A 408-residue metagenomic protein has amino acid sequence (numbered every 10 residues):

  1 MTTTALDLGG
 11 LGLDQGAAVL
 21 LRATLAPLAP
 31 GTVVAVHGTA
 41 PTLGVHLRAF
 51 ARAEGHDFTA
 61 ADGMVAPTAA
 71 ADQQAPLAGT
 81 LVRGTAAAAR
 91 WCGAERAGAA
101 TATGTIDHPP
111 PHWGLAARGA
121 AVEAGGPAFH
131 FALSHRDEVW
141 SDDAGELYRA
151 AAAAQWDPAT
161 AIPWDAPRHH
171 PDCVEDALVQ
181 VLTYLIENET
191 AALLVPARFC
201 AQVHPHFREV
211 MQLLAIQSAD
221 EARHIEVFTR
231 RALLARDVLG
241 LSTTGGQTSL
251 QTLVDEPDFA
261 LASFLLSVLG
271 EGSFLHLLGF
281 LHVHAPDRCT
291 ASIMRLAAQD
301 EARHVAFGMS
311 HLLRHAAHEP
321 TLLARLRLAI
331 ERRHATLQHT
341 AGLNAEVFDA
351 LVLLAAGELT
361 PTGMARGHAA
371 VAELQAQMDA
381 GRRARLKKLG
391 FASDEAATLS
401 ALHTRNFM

Functional and structural regions predicted by a protein language model:
M1-A102: Domain-level signature for proteins that mediate thiol-based redox and metal-cofactor handling
L20, T85-Q212, L233-L234, V238-L239 (+3 more regions): Terminal targeting/low-complexity segments that flank the catalytic cores of oxidoreductases
R48, T229, G279, R383: Short glycine-/small-residue-rich flexible loop motifs, especially phosphate/cofactor-binding loops
A49-G55, L233, V283-P286, L313 (+1 more regions): Short, surface-exposed basic-aromatic patches at helix termini and helix-loop junctions that form
A51, L185-L193, L214-A232, F264-L275 (+3 more regions): Alpha-helical transition-metal enzyme core signature, strongest for iron centers
A197-A201, G279-H282, R295, M309 (+1 more regions): Amphipathic alpha-helical segments within well-ordered protein domains
R230-A302, E331-R332: Active-site-proximal alpha-helical scaffolds that flank and shape metal-associated catalytic sites
G240, R288-M294, S310-R325: Short acidic alpha-helical/loop segments enriched in Asp/Glu that coordinate divalent cations
